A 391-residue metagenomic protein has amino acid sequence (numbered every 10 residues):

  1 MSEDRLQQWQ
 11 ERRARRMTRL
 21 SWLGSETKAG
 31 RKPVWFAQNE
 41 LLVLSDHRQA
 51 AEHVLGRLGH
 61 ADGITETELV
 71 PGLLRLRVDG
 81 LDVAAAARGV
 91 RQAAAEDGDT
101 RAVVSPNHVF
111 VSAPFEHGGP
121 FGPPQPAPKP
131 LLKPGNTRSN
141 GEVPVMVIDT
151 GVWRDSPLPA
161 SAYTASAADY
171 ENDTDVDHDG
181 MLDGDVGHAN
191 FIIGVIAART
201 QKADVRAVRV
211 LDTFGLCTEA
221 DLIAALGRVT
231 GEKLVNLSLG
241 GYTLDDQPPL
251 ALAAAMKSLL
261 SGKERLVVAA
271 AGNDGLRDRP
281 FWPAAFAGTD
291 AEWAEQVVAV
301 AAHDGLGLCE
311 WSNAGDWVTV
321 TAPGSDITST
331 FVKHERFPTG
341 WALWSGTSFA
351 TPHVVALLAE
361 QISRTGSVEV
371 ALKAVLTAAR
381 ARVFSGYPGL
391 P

Functional and structural regions predicted by a protein language model:
M1-Q49, V103-E116: Autoinhibitory N-terminal propeptides
I64-V78, D82-P144, T150, S156-L158 (+1 more regions): Protease zymogen maturation seam
V109-F110, G151-W153, G240-Y242, G272-G275 (+2 more regions): Catalytic metal-binding/acid-base residues of hydrolase active sites
G122-A203, A224-R228, L234-S238, V297 (+2 more regions): Active-site core segment of subtilase-fold serine proteases
G151, P157, F281, A285-S363: Extracellular S/T/G-rich loop segment that most often corresponds to the catalytic His/Ser-adjacent loop
I196-D221, S367-A378: Short helix-loop-beta-strand segments that form the rim/entrance of peptidase-like active sites
L211-E292, F337-T351, Y387-P388: Substrate-binding/access-modulating region of protease and related hydrolase catalytic domains
E232-L239, D245, L250, E295-A299 (+1 more regions): C-terminal subdomain of the subtilisin-like protease fold in secreted/lumenal serine endopeptidases
